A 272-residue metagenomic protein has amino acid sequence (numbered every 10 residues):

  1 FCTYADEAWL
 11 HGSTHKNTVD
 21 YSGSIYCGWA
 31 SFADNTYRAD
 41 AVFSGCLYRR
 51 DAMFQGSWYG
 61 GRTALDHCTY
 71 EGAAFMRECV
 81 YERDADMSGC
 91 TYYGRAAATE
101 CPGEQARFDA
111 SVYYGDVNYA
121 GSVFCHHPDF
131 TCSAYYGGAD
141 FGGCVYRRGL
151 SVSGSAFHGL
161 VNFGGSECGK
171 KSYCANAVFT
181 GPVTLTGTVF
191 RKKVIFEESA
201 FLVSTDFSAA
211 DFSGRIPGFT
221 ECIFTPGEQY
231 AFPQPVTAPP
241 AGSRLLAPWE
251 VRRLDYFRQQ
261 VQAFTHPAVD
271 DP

Functional and structural regions predicted by a protein language model:
F1-P272: N-terminal leader/targeting and pre-domain segments
